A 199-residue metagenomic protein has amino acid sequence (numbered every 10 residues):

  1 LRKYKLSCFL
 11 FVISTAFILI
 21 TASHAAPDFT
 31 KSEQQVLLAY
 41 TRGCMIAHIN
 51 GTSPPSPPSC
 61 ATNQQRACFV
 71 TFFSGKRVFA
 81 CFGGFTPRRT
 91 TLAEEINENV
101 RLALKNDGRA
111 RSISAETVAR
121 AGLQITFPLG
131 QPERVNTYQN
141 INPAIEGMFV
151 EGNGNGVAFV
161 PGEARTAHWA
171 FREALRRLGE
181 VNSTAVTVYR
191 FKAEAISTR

Functional and structural regions predicted by a protein language model:
L1-F11: Bacterial N-terminal signal peptides that target proteins for export
F9-L19: Bacterial N-terminal signal peptides
F17-D28: Bacterial Sec-dependent signal peptides at the C-terminal "C-region" and cleavage site
A26-R199: Basic nucleic-acid-binding interfaces
